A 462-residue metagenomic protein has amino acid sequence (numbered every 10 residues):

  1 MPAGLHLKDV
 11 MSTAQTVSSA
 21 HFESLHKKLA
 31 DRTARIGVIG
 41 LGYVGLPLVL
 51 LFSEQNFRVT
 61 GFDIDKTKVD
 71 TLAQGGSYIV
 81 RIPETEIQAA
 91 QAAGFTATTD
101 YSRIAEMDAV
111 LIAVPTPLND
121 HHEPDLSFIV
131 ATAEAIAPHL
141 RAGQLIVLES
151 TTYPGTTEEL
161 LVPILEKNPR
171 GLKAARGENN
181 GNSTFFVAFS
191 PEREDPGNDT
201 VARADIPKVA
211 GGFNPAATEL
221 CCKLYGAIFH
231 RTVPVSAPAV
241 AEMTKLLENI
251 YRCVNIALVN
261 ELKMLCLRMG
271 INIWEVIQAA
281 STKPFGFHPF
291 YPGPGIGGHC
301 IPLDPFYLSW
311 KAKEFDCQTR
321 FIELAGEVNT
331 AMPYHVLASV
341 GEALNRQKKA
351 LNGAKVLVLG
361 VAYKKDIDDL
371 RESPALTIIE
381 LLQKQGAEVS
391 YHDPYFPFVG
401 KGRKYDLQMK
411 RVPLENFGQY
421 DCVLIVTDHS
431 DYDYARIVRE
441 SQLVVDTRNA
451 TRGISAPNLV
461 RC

Functional and structural regions predicted by a protein language model:
P2-C462: Structural/interface elements that position substrates and couple domains in central-metabolism enzymes
